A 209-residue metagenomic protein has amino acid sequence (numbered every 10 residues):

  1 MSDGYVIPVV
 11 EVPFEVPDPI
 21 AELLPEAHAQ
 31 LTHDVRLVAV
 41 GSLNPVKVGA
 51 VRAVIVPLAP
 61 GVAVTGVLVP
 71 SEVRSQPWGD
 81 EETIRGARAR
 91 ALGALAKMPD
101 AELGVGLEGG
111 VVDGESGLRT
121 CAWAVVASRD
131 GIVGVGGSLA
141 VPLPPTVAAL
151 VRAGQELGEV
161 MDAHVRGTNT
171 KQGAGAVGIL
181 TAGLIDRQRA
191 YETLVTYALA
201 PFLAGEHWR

Functional and structural regions predicted by a protein language model:
S2-R36, E206-R209: SAM-dependent methyltransferases
P8, P13, P17-P19, P25 (+6 more regions): Proline-rich intrinsically disordered, low-complexity coils
V16-D18, V54-G61, E159-G167: Short, functional N-terminal and low-complexity linear motifs
A21-D100: N-terminal polybasic phosphate/anion-binding patch
Q76-R209: Anionic-ligand binding patches
